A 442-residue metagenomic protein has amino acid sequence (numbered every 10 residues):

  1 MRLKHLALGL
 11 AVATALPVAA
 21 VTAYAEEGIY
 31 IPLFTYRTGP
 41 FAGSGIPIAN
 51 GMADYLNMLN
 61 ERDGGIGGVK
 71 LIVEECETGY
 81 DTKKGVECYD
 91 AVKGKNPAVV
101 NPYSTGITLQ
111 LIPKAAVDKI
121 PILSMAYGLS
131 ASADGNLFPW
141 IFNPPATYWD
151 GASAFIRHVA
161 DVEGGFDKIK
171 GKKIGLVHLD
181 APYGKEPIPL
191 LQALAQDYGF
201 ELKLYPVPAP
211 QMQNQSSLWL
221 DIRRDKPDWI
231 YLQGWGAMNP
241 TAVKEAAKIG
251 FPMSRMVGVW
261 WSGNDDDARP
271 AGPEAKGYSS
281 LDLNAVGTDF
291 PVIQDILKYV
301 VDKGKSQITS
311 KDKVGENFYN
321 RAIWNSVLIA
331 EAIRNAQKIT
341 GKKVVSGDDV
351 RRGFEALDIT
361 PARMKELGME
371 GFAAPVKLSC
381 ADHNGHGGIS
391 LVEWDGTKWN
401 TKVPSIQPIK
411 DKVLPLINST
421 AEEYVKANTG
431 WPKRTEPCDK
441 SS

Functional and structural regions predicted by a protein language model:
M1-A23: Gram-negative bacterial Sec-dependent N-terminal signal peptides
G28-A53, C76-K83, S104, V177-E186 (+1 more regions): Extracytoplasmic "Venus flytrap"
G28-Y30, G43-N50, R62-G135, P144 (+3 more regions): Beta-alpha junction/loop-to-helix N-cap segments that form part of ligand/metal-binding clefts
T78, I122-S124, L129-A133, P210 (+2 more regions): Venus flytrap/periplasmic-binding-protein-like
V92-T105, L123-M125, K173-H178, K226-G236 (+3 more regions): Periplasmic-binding protein-like
S130-A131, P139-I249, G287-Q294: Extracellular/periplasmic Venus flytrap/periplasmic-binding protein
A246-N325, S405, T420: Extracellular/periplasmic periplasmic-binding protein-like sensory domains
K305-Y319, A330-P404, P408: Segments of small-molecule ligand-sensing domains
